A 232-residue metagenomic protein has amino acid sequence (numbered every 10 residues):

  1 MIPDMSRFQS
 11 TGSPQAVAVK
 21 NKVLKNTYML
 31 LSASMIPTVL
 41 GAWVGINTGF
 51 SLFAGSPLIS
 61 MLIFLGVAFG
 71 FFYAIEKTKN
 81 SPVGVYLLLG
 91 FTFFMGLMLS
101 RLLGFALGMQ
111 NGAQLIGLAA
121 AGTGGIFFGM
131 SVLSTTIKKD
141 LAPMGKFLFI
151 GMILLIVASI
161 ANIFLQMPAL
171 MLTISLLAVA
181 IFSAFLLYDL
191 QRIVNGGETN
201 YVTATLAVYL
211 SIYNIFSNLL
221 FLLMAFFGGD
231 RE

Functional and structural regions predicted by a protein language model:
M1-E232: A hydrophobic alpha-helical transmembrane-helix feature that marks the membrane cores and membrane-interface segments
